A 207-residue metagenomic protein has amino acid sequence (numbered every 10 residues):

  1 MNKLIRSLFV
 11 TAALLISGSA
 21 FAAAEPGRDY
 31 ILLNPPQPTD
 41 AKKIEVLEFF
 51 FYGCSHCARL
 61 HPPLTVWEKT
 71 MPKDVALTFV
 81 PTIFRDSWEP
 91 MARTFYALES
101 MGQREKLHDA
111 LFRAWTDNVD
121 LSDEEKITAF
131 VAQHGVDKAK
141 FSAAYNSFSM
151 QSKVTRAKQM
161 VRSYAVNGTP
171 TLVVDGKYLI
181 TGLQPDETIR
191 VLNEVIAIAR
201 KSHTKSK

Functional and structural regions predicted by a protein language model:
N2-D86, K158, R162, A197-K207: Extracytoplasmic thiol/disulfide redox context detector
I5, F51, Q133-K207: C-terminal cap of thioredoxin/glutaredoxin-like
Y52-H56, I83-S87, A114-D117, S147-M150 (+1 more regions): Solvent-exposed loop/turn segments at secondary-structure junctions within structured extracellular/periplasmic domains
S55, R59, R85, E99-G102 (+2 more regions): Residues in soluble alpha-helical coiled-coils and helical-bundle/repeat scaffolds
H61-E68, M91-F95, H108, E124 (+5 more regions): Extracytoplasmic/secreted envelope proteins and their assembly/folding machinery, especially bacterial periplasmic
P72-S100, E105-A132: Structural microenvironment flanking redox-active thiols in thiol-disulfide oxidoreductases
